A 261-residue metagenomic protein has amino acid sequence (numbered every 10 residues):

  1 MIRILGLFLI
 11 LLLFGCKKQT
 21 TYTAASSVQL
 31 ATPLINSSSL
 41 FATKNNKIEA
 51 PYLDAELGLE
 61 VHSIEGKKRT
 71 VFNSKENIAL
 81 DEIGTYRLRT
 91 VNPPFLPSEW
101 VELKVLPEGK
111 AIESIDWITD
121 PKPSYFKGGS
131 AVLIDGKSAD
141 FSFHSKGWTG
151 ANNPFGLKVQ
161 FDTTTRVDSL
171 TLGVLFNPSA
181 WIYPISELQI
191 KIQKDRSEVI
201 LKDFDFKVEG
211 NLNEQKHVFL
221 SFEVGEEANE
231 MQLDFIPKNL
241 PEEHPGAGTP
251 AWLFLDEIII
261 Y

Functional and structural regions predicted by a protein language model:
R3, K18-N36, P97-D162, L175-I182 (+3 more regions): Disordered, acidic Ser/Thr/Pro-rich linker "stalks" and the adjacent N-terminal cap of the next globular domain
L5-L9: Sec-dependent signal peptide hydrophobic core
L13-G15: C-terminal motif of bacterial Sec signal peptides marking the signal peptidase cleavage site
K17-I115: Low-complexity, disordered linker/stalk regions enriched in Pro/Thr/Ser/Gly
F41-T43, N73, A79-D81, G150-N152 (+3 more regions): Surface-exposed coil/turn segments at beta-strand junctions on protein surfaces, enriched
D54-K75, L80, R89-V91, W100 (+2 more regions): Non-cytosolic beta-sandwich-type ligand-binding/adhesion modules
N153, A180-Y261: Trp- and acidic/polar-enriched beta-sheet ligand-binding modules for extracellular glycan and matrix recognition
P154, D162-T171, A228: Extended extracellular/luminal ectodomain segments enriched in beta-structured repeat modules
